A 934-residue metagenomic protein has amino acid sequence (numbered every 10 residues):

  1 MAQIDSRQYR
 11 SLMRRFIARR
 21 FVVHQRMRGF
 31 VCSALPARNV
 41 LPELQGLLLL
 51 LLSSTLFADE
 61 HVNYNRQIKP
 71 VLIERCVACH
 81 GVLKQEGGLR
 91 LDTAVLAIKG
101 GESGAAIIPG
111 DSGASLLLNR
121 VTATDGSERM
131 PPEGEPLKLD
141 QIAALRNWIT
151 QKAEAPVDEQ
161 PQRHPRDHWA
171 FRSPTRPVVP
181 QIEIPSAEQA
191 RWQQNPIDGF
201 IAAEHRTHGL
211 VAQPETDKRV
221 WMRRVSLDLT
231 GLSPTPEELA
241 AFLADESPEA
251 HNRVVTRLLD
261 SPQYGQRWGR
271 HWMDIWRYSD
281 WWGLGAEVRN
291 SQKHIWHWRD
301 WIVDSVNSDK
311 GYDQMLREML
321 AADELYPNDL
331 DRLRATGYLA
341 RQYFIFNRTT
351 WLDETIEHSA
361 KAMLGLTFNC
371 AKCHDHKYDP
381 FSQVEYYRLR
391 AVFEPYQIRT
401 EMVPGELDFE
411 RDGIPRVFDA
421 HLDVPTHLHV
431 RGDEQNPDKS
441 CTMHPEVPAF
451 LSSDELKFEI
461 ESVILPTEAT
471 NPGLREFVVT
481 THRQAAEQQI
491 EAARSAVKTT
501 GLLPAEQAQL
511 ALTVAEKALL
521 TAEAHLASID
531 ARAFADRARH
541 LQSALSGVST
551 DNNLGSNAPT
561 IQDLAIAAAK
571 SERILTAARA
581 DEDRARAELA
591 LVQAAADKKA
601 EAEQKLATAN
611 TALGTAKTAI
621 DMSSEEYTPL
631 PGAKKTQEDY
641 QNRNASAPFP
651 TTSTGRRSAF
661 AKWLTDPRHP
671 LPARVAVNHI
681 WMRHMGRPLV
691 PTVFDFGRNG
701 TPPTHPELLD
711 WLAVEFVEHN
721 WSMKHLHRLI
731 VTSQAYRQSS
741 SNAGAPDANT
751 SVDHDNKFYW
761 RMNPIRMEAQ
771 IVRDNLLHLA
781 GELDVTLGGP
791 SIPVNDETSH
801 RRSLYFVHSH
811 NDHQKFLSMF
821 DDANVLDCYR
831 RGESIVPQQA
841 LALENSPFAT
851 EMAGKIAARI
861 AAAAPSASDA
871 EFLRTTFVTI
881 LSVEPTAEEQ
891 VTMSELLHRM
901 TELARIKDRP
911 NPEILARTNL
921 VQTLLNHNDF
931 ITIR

Functional and structural regions predicted by a protein language model:
Q3, Q8-Y9, H24-Q25, Q45: Low-complexity, intrinsically disordered or signal/transmembrane-proximal segments
I4, E43-N63, N147-Q181, R270 (+6 more regions): Post-cleavage N-terminal segment of exported redox proteins
A58-T150, E154-A203, T207, R219-R224 (+6 more regions): Solvent-exposed helix-loop boundary motif
V62-Y64, E133-P156, F409-E459, I464 (+1 more regions): C-terminal capping alpha-helices of c-type cytochrome domains
L72, M363-N369: Short metal-coordination and nucleic-acid-contact micro-motifs, chiefly zinc-binding Cys/His arrays
R191-R224, D228-Q263, Y278-L320, E324 (+7 more regions): Primarily short, surface-exposed interaction patches in extracytoplasmic proteins
L920: Globin-like tetrapyrrole-binding proteins
